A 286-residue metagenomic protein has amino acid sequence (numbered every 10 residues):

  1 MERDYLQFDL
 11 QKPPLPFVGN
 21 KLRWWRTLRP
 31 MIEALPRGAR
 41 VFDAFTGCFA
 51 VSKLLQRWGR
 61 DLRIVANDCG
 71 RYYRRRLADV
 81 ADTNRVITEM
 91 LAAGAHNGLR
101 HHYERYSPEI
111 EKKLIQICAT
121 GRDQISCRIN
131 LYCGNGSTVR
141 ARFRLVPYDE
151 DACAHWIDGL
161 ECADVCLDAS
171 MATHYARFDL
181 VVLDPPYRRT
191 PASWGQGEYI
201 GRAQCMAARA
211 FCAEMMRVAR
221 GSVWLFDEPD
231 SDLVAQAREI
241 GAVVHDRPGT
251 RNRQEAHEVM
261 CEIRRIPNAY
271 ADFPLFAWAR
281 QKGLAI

Functional and structural regions predicted by a protein language model:
E2-I286: Class I S-adenosyl-L-methionine-dependent methyltransferase catalytic core
